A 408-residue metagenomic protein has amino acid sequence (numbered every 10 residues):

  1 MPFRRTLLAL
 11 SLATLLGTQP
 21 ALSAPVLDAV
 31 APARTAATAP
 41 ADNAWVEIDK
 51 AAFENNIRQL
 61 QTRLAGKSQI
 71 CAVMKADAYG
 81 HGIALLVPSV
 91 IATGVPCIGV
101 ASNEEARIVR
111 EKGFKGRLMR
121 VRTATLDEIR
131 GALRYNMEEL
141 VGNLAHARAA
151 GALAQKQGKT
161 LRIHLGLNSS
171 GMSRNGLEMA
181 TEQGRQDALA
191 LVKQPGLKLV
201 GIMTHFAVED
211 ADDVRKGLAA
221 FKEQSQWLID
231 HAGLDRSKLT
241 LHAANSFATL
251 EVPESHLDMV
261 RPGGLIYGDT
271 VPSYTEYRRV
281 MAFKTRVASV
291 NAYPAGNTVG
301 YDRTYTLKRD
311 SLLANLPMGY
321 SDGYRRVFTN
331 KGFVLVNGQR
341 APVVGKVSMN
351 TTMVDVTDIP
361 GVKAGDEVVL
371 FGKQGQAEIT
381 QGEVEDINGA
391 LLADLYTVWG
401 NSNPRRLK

Functional and structural regions predicted by a protein language model:
P2, L8-L126, G131-E138, A152 (+2 more regions): A charged N-terminal "starter" segment
F3-R5, N297-T298, R303-K408: C-terminal accessory subdomain/extension
A41, A76-P88, S169-R286, Y293-P294: Active-site loop/helix belt of alpha/beta enzymes
F53, K75, V109, N143 (+7 more regions): Conserved, mostly hydrophobic/aromatic
R58, A145-Q157, E182-Q194: Short amphipathic alpha-helices and their capping/turn segments at secondary-structure boundaries
Q69-C71, P96-C97, R117-M119, N136-E138 (+5 more regions): Structural preference for beta-strand elements that scaffold enzyme active sites
A106-R107, A147-L153, A211-K216, A220: Active-site-adjacent beta->alpha loops and helix N-cap segments on the catalytic face of soluble alpha/beta enzymes
Y135-S173: A generic, well-ordered mixed alpha/beta core segment in the N-terminal half of proteins
